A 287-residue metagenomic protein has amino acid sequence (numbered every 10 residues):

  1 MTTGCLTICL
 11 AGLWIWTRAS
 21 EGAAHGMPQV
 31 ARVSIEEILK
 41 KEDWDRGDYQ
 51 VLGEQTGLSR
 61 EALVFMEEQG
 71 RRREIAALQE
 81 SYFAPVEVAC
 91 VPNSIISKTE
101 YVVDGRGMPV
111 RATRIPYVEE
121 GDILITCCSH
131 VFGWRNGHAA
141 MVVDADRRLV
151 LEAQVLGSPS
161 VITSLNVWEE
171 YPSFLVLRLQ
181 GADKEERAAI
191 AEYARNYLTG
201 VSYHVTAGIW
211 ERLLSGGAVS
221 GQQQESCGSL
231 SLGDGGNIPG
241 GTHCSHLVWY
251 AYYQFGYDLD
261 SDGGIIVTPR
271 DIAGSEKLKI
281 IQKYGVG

Functional and structural regions predicted by a protein language model:
M1-G287: Cysteine-nucleophile amide-bond enzymes
